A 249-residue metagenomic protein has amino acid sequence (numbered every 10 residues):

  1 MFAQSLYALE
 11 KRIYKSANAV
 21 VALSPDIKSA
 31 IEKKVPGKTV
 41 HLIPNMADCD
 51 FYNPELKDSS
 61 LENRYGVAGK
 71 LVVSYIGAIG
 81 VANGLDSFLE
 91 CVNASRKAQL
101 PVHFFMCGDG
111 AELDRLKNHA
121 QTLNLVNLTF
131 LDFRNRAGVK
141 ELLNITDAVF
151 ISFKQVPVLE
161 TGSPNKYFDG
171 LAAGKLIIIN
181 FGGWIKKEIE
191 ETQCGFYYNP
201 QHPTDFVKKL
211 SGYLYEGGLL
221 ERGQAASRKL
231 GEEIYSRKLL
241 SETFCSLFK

Functional and structural regions predicted by a protein language model:
F2-V20: Membrane-proximal helix-turn-helix segments that form the acceptor-binding/catalytic region of lipid-linked
D26, M46: Carbohydrate-associated surface elements
E32-K34, A47-N63, G84: Acidic anion/phosphate-binding donor-loop and adjacent secondary structure in glycosyltransferase catalytic cores
G66-N83, F88-V92, F105: Conserved donor-binding/catalytic core segment of Leloir-type glycosyltransferases
N83, N135-L142, V149-L171, I178-K187: Nucleotide-sugar-dependent
C107, L113-E141: Nucleotide-activated donor-binding/catalytic signature segment of Leloir-type glycosyltransferases, i.e., the conserved
K186-S211: Change "using UDP/GDP/dTDP sugars" to "using nucleotide sugars
Q201, D205, Y215-F248: A charged, aromatic-enriched C-terminal amphipathic alpha-helix characteristic of glycosyltransferases across folds
